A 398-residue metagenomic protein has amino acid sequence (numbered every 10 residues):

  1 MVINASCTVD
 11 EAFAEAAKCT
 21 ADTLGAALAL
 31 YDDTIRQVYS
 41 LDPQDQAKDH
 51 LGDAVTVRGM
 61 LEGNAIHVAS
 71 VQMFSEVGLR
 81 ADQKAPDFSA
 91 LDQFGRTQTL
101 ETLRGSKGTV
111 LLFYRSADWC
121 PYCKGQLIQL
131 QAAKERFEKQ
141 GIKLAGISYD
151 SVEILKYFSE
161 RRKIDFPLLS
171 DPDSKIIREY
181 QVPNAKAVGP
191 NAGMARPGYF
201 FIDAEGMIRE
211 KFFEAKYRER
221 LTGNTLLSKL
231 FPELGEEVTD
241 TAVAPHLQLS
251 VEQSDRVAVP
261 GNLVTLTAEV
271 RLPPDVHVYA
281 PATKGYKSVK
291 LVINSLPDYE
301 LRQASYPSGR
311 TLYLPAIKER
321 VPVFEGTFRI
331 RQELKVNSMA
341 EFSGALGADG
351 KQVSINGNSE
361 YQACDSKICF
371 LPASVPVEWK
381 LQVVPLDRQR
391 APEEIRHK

Functional and structural regions predicted by a protein language model:
V2-E76: Conserved RNA-binding domains used in RNP assembly and mRNA/RNA metabolism
T8-K18, L227-K398: Extracellular/lumen-exposed scaffold segments
G52, V71, K139, N191-V251: Thiol-/selenol-based redox modules, centered on thioredoxin-like and closely related oxidoreductase domains
F74-T102, Q129, A244-V251: N-terminal "domain-start" segment that seeds a small globular fold
Q83-K84, M194-R196, T265, N358: Short, small/polar residue-rich loop motifs at catalytic or cofactor-binding pockets
E101-L130, G357: Short active-site neighborhood of thiol/selenol oxidoreductases, capturing the structured segment around
G105, E214-R218, Y286, W379: A short acidic/small-residue loop/turn micro-motif
K124-L168, P172-I176: Structural microenvironment flanking redox-active thiols in thiol-disulfide oxidoreductases
